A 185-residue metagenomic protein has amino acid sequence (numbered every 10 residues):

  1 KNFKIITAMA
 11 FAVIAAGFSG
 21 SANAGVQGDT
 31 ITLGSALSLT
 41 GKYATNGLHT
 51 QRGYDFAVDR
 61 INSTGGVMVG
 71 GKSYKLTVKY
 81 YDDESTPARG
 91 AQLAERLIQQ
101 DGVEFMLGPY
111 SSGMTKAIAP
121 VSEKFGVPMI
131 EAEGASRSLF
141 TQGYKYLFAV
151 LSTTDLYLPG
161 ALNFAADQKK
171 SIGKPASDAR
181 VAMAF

Functional and structural regions predicted by a protein language model:
K1-T32, S63: Short, low-complexity disordered leader/linker segments with a strong preference for bacterial N-terminal type II
G17, N62-G65, D101, K169: Structural motif corresponding to the C-terminal cap of alpha-helices
G20, D29, K72-Y74, F125 (+2 more regions): Residue-level signal for beta-strand positions within conserved beta-sheet cores that form or flank
V26, R52-T77, S171-G173: Signal peptide-proximal N-terminal region of secreted/periplasmic/extracellular or secretory-lumen proteins
Q27, G34-D55, Y81-A88, Y110-S111 (+1 more regions): Extracytoplasmic "Venus flytrap"
T30-T32, T77, R180-A182: Residues that mark the start of a beta-strand
R52, A88, V103-F185: Extracytoplasmic ligand/sensor domains, especially the bilobed periplasmic-binding protein
G71-Q99, L158-A161: Structural motif
